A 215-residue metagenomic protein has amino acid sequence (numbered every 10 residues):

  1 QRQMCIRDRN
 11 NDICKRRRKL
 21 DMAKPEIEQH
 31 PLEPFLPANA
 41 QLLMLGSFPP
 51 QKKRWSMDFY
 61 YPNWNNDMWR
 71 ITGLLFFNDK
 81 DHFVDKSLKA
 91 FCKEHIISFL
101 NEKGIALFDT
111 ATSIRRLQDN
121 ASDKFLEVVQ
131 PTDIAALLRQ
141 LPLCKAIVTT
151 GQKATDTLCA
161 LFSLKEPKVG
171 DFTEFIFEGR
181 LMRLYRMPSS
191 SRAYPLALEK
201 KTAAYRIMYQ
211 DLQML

Functional and structural regions predicted by a protein language model:
Q1-I6: Short, small-residue-biased leader/transition segments that mark boundaries at the very start of proteins
N11, K15-R18, M22-P37, P50-K52 (+3 more regions): C-terminal capping/extension of enzyme domains
F35, I96-L100, R139-Q140: Short, conserved, surface-exposed binding loops centered on an aromatic residue
A38-S47: Short, hydrophobic/glycine-enriched beta-strand segments
N39-A40, L143-K145, L181: A general structural motif
L45, T149-T150, M187: Short hydrophobic segments within beta-strands
W55-L126: Short, surface-exposed acidic-centric catalytic microdomains
E102-L161: Internal catalytic-core helix/loop-beta-alpha segment that presents or stabilizes conserved functional determinants
